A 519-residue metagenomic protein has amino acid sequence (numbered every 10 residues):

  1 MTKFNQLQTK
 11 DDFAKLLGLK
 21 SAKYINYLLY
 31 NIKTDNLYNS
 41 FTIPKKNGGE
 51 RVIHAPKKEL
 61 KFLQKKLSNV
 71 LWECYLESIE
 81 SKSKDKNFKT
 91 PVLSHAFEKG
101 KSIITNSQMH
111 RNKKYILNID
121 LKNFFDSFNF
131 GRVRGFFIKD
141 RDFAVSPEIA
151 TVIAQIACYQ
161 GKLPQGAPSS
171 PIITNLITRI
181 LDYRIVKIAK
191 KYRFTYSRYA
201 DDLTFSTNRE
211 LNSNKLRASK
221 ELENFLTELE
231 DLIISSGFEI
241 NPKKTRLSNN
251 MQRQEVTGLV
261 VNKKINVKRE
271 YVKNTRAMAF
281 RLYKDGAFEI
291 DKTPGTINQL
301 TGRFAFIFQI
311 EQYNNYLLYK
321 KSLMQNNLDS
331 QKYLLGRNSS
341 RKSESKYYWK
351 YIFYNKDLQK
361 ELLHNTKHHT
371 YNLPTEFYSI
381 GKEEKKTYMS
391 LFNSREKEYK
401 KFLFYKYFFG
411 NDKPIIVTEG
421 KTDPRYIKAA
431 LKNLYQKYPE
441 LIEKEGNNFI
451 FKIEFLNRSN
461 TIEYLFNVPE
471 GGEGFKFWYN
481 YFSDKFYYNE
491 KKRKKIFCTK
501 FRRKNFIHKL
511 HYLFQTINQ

Functional and structural regions predicted by a protein language model:
M1-P44, V52-E77, S81-I119, F124-S127 (+5 more regions): Right-hand nucleic-acid polymerase module
V70-C74, K139, I180, R184 (+1 more regions): Active-site catalytic microenvironments for nucleophilic, acid-base chemistry
K113-Y115, Y196, R253, P414 (+1 more regions): The start of beta-strands in P-loop NTPase/AAA+ ATPase cores
N118-N123, G166, S170, Y192-N214: Catalytic palm active-site di-aspartate
I153, Y159-I188, Y196-R198, T204: Loop-centered beta-sheet repeat module
S197-D201, K243, N411: Short Gly/Ser/Thr- and Asp/Glu-enriched loop/turn motifs at secondary-structure junctions
L211-E223, E463-G474: Short, flexible/disordered intra-domain loops and linkers
S339-S340, E344-Q519: Acidic, divalent-metal-binding catalytic cores of TOPRIM and closely related two-metal-ion phosphodiester/pyrophosphate
